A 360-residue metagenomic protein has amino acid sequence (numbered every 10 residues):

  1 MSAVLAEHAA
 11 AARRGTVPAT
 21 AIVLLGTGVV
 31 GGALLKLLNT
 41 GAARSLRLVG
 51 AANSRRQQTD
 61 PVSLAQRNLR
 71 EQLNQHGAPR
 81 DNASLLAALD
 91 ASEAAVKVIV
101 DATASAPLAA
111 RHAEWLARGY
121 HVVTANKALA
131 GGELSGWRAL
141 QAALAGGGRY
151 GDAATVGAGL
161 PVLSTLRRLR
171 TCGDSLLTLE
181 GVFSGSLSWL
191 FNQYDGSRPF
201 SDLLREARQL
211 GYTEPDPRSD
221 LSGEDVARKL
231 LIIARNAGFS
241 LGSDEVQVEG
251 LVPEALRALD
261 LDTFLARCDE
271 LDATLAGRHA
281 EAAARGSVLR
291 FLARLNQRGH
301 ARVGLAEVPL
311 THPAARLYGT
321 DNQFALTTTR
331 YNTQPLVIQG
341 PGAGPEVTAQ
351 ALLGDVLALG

Functional and structural regions predicted by a protein language model:
S2-A117: N-terminal glycine-/serine-/threonine-rich beta1-alpha1-beta2 phosphate-ribose binding loop of Rossmann-like
S2-L24, G28, L34-L37, R44-G50 (+2 more regions): NAD(P)-dependent dehydrogenase/reductase Rossmann-like domain
Q66-R70, L140-A143, R168-R170: Short, hinge-like loop/turn segments at secondary-structure boundaries
A95, G146-Y150, D174: A short helix-to-beta-strand connector/capping loop
V98-D101, V122-A125, Y150-A153, T178-G181 (+2 more regions): General beta-strand structural signal in soluble alpha/beta enzymes
A106-A117, K127-A153, L160-L166: Rossmann-fold NAD(P)-binding glycine/threonine-rich loop
R118-V122, G185: Glycine-enriched alpha-helix->loop->beta-strand junction motifs that scaffold or abut catalytic
H121, A128, R149, T213 (+1 more regions): Residue-level detector of anion-binding/catalytic polar loops
